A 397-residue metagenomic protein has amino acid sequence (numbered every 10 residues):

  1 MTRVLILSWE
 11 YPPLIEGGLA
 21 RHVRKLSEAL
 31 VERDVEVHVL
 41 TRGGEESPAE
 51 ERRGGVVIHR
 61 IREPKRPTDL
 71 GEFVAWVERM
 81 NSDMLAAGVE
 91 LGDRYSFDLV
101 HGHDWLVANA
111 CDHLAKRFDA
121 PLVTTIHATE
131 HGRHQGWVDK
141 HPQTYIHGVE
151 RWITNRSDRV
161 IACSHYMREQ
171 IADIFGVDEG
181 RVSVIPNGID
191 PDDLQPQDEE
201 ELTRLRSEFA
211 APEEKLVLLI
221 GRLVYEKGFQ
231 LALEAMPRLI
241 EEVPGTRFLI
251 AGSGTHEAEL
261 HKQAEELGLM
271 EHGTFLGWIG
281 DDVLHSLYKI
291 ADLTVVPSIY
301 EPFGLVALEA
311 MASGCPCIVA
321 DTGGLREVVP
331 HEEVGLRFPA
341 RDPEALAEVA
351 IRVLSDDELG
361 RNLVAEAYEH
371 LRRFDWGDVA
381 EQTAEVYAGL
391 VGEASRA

Functional and structural regions predicted by a protein language model:
M1-V57, S395-R396: N-terminal subdomain of nucleotide-sugar transferases
H141, Q195-A210: A short helix/loop element that forms part of the nucleotide-sugar donor recognition site in Leloir-type
Y166, G188: Carbohydrate-associated surface elements
W278-I279, S286-A291: Short alpha-helical donor nucleotide-sugar binding micro-motif in glycosyltransferases
I299: Aromatic "clamp/platform" in nucleotide-sugar-dependent glycosyltransferases that forms part of the donor/acceptor
P316-A320: Short hydrophobic beta-strand element within catalytic cores of glycosyltransferases and related nucleotide-activated
H331-E332, L336-P343, R352-D357: Conserved acidic donor-binding segment of nucleotide-sugar-dependent glycosyltransferases
A345, R352, L359-R373, A384-E385: A short, well-ordered alpha-helix in the C-terminal region of glycosyltransferases
